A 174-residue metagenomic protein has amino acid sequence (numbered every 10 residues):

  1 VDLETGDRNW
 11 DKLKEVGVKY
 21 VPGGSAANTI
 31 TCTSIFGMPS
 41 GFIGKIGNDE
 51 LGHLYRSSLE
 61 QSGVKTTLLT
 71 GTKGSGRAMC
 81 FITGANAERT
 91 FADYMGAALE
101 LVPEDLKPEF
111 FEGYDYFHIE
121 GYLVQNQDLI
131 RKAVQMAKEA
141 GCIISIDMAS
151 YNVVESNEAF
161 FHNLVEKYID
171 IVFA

Functional and structural regions predicted by a protein language model:
V1, V18, S58-G71, I82-A174: Ribokinase/PfkB-type carbohydrate-kinase core domain
V1-I43: Glycine-rich phosphate/adenosyl-contacting loop at the front of the ribokinase-like
G6, W10-D11, S40-T67: A glycine-rich beta-to-alpha transition motif near the start of alpha/beta enzyme domains, typified by
Y20-A27, D49, V124-Q127: Electropositive phosphate-/nucleotide-binding environments in soluble metabolic enzymes
T29, Y55, A133: Aromatic/hydrophobic pocket-lining residues that form π-stacking "cages" and hydrophobic walls in ligand
S75-R77: Change "...and in nucleic-acid phosphodiester-cleaving endonucleases..." to "...and in nucleic-acid processing enzymes
